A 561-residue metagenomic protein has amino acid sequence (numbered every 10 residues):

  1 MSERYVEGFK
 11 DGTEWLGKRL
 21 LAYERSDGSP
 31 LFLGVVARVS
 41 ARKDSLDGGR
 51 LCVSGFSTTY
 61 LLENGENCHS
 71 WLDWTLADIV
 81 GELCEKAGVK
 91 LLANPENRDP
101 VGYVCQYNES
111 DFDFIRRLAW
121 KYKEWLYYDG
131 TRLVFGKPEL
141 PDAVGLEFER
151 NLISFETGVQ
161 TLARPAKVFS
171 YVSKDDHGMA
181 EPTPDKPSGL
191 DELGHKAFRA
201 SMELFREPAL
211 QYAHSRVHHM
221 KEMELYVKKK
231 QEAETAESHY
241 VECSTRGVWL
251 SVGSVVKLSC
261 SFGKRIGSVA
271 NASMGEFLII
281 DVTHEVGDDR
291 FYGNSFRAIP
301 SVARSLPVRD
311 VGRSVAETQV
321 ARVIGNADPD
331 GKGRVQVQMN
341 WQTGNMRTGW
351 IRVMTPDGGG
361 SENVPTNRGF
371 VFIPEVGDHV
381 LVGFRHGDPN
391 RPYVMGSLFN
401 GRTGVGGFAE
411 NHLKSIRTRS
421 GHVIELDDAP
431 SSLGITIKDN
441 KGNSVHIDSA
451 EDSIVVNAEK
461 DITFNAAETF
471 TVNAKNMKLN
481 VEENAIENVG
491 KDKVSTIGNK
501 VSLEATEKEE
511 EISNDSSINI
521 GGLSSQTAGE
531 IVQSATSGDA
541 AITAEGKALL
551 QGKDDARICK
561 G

Functional and structural regions predicted by a protein language model:
M1-G561: Amphipathic alpha-helical and helix-coil boundary elements used as assembly and membrane-proximal scaffolds
